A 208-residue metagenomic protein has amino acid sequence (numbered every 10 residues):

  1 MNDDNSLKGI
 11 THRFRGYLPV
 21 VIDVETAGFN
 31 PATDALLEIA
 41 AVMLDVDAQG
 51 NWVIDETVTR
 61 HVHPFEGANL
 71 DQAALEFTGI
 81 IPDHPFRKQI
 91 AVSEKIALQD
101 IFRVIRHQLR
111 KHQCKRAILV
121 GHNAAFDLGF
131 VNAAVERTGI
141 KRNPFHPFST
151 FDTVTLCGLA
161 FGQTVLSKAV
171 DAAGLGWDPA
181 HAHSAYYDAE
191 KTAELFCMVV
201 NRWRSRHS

Functional and structural regions predicted by a protein language model:
N2-H122: Conserved non-catalytic scaffold segment of RNase H-like nuclease domains
D23-E25, D127, D152, D188: Acidic active-site catalytic centers that drive phospho-/nucleotidyl reactions and related ester hydrolyses
T26-G28, T155, K191: Short, glycine/acidic-enriched loop or turn micro-motifs at the edges of active sites
F29-P31, G158, E194: Conserved protein kinase catalytic core
V62-T78, P82-P85, T153-A189: Active-site-proximal helix-loop-helix substrate-binding element of RNase H-like nuclease domains
P82-I90, T138-P144, W177-P179: Short, polar/flexible loop-turn hinges at active-site or ligand-entry regions and domain interfaces
I118-A125, G129-F130, A134-V135, S167-S208: Acidic, Mg2+-coordinating catalytic module of metal-dependent nucleases/exonucleases that use a two-metal-ion mechanism
V135-I140, P144-L159: Histidine/lysine/aspartate-rich catalytic loop segments that bind and position anionic ligands
